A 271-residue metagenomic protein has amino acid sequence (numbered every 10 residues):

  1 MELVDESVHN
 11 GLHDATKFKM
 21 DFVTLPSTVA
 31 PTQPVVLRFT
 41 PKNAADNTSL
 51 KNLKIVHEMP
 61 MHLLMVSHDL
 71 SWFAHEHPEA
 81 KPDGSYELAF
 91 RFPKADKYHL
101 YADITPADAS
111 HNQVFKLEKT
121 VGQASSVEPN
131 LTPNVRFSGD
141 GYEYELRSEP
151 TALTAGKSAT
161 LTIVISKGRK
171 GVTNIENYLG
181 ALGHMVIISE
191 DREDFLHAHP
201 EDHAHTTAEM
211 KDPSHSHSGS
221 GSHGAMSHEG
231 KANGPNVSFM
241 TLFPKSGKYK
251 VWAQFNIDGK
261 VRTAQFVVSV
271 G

Functional and structural regions predicted by a protein language model:
M1-G271: Intrinsically disordered, low-complexity terminal tails/loops enriched in metal-binding residues
